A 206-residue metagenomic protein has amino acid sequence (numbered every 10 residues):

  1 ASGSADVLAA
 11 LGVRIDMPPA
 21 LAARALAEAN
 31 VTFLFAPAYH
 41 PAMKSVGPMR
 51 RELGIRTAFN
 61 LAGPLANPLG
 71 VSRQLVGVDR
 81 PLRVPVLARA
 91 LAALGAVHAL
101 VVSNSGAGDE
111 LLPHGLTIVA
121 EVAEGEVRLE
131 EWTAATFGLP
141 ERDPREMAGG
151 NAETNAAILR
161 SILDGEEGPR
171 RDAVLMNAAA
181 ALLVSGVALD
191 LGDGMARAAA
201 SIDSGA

Functional and structural regions predicted by a protein language model:
A1: Active-site cofactor/substrate anionic-group-binding motifs, chiefly glycine- and Lys/Arg-rich phosphate-binding loops
A9-D16, A20-A206: Glycine-rich anion-binding loops and their surrounding alpha/beta cores
